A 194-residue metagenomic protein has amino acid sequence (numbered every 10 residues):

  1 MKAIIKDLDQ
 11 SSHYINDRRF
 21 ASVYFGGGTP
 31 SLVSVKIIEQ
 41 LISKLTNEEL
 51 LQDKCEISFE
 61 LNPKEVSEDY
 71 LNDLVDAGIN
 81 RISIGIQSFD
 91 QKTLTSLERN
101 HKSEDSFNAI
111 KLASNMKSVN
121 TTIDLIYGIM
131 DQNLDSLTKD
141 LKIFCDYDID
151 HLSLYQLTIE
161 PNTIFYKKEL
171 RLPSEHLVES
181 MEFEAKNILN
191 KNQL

Functional and structural regions predicted by a protein language model:
M1-Y14, R18-N187: Conserved non-cysteine loop/helix-boundary elements of the Radical SAM core domain that shape
N187-L194: A SAM-dependent methyltransferase catalytic signature shared across enzymes that methylate proteins
